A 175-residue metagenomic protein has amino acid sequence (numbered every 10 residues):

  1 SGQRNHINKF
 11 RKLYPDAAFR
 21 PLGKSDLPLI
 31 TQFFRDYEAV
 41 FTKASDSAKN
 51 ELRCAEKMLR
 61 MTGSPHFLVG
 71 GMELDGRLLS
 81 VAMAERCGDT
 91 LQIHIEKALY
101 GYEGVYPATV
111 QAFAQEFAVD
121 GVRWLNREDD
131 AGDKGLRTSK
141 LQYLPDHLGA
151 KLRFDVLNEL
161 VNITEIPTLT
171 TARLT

Functional and structural regions predicted by a protein language model:
S1-A17, R127-T175: Terminal substrate-recognition subdomain of acyl/acetyltransferases
S1-K43: Acyltransferase donor/substrate-recognition loop-hinge adjacent to the catalytic core
G2, L22-D26, N50, S64 (+2 more regions): Short, contiguous, pocket-lining structural segments that sit at or immediately flank catalytic/ligand-binding sites
Q3, C54-A55, V110: Amphipathic coiled-coil/heptad-repeat helices and related helical stalk/stem segments that mediate oligomerization
K9, M58-R60, A112-E116: A generic secondary-structure signal
L29-L78: Short, conserved active-site entrance elements at the starts or edges of catalytic domains
F67-L157: Aromatic (often tryptophan-rich) hydrophobic motifs at membrane interfaces
